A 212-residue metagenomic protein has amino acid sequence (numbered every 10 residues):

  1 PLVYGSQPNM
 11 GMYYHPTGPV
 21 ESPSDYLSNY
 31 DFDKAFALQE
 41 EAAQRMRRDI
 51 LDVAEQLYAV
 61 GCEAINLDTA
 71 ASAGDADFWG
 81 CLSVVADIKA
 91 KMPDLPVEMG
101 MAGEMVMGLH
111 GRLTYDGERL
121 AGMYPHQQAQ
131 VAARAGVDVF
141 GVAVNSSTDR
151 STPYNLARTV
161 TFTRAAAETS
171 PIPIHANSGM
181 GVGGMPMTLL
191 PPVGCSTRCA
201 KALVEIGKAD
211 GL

Functional and structural regions predicted by a protein language model:
P1-I172, T188-L212: Alpha/beta enzyme core
I172-T188: Active-site clefts of carbohydrate-active enzymes
